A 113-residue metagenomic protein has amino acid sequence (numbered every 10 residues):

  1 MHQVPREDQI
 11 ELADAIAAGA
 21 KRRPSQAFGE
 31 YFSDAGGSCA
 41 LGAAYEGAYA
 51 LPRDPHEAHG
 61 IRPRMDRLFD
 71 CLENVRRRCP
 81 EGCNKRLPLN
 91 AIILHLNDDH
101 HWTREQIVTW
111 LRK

Functional and structural regions predicted by a protein language model:
M1-S38, Y45-K113: Domain-length accessory/inserted modules outside core catalytic folds
